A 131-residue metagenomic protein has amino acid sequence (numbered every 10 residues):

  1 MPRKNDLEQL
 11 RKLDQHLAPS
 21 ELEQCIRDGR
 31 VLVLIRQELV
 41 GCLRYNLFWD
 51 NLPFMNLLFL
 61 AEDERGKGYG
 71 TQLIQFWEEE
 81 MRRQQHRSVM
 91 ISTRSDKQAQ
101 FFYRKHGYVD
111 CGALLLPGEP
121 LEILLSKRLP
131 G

Functional and structural regions predicted by a protein language model:
M1-L57, A61, I74, E80 (+2 more regions): Acetyl-CoA-dependent GNAT
I35-Q37, S126-L129: Active-site beta-strand termini and strand-to-loop segments that position acidic
L58-R65, R94: A short, internal acetyl-CoA/4′-phosphopantetheine-binding micro-motif in the GNAT/acyltransferase core
G66-E79, R104-K105: Conserved acetyl-CoA-binding loop-helix of GNAT-fold acetyltransferases
G70, I74, D96-A99, L115-E122: Short glycine/proline-centered loop/turn elements that form peptide/ligand docking sites
M81-R94: Conserved GNAT acetyl-CoA-binding A-motif
M90-S92, V109-L124: Conserved catalytic-core motifs of GNAT/GCN5-like acyltransferases
